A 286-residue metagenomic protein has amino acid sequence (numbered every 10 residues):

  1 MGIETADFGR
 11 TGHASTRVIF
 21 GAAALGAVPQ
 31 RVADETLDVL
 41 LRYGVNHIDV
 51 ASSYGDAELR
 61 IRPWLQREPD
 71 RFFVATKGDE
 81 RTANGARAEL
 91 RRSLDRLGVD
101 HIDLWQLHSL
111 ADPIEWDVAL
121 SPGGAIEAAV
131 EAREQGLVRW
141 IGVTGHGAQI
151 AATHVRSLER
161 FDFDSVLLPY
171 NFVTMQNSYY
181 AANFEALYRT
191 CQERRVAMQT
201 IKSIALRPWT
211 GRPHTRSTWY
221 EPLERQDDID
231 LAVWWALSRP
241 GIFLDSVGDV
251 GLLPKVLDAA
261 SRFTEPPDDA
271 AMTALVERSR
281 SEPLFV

Functional and structural regions predicted by a protein language model:
M1-F72, A128: N-terminal binding-site loop/beta-alpha segment at the start of enzyme catalytic domains that lines or forms
F8, F20, I48, I61 (+9 more regions): Conserved, mostly hydrophobic/aromatic
I19-R31, S109-V118, T210-R225: Glycine-rich phosphate-binding "P-loop"
A23-L25, A51-S53, K77-R81, L107-L110 (+5 more regions): Active-site beta-loop-alpha junctions enriched in small/polar residues
V28-R31, R42, R81-A182, A186-V196 (+1 more regions): Glycine/proline-rich, positively charged, aromatic-decorated active-site loop/lid region on the catalytic face
L41, N46, D162, A182-V286: Structured C-terminal cap/extension of enzyme domains
E58-K77, A125-G136, T190-E193, T200: Alpha-helix-loop-beta-strand connector modules within alpha/beta enzyme cores
I61-W64, T153-S157, V256-L257: Hydrophobic packing residues within well-ordered alpha-helices of enzyme cores
